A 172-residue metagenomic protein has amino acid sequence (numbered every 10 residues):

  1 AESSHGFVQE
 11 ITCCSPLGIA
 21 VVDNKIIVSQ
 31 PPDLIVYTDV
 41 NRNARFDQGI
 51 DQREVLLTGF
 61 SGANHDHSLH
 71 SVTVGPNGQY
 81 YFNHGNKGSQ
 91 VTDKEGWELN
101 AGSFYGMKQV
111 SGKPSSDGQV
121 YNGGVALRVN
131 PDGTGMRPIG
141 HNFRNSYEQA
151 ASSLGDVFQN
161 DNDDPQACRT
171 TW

Functional and structural regions predicted by a protein language model:
A1-W172: Beta-propeller domains with acidic blade repeats across secreted/periplasmic ectodomains and cytosolic WD/CNH propellers
